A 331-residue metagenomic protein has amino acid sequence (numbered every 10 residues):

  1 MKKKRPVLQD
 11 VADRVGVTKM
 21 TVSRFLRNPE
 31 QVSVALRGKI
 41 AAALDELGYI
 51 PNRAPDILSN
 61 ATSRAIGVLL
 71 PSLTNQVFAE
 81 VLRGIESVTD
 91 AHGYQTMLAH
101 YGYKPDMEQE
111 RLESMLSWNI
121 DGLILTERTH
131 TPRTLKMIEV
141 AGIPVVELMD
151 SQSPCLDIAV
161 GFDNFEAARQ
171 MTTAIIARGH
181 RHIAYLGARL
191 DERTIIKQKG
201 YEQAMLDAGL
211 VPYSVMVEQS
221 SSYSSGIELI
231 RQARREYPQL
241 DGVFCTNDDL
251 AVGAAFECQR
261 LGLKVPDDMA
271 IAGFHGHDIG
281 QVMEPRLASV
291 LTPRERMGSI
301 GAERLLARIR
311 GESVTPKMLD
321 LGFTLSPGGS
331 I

Functional and structural regions predicted by a protein language model:
M1-K3, E46, S87-H92, L116 (+2 more regions): Bacterial carbohydrate/catabolite-sensing allosteric modules
M1-R64: N-terminal helix-turn-helix DNA-binding module of bacterial transcription factors
L8, I40, I85, T134 (+2 more regions): Aromatic/hydrophobic pocket-lining residues that form π-stacking "cages" and hydrophobic walls in ligand
E46-N52, D106, T126-R128, A255: Short gly/ser/thr-rich secondary-structure transition/capping motifs
P51, N60-T74, H92-Y94: Interdomain hinge and pocket-entrance segments immediately C-terminal to HTH DNA-binding domains
L70-S87: N-terminal winged-helix
S87-L135: Central regulatory/effector-binding core of bacterial HTH transcription factors
